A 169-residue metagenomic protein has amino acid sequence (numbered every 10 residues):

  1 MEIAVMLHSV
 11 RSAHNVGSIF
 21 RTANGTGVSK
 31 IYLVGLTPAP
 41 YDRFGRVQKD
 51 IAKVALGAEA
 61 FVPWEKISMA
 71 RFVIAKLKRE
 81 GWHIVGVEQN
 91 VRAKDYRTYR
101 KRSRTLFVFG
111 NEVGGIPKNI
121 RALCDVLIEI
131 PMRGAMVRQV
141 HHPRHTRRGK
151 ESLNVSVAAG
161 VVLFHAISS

Functional and structural regions predicted by a protein language model:
M1-R92: RNA substrate-binding interface of SAM-dependent RNA methyltransferases
H8, V34-G35, E88, N111 (+2 more regions): Short beta->alpha connector loops at strand-helix junctions that form conserved, small/polar/Pro-enriched
S29, T105, D125: Conserved acidic residues
R100-K101, I120: Structural alpha-helical scaffold elements that stabilize or flank donor/cofactor-binding regions in carbohydrate
G115-I116: A short glycine-centered beta->alpha linker in the GHKL/HATPase_c
R121-S169: Structured adenosyl-cofactor binding patch, chiefly the S-adenosyl-L-methionine
